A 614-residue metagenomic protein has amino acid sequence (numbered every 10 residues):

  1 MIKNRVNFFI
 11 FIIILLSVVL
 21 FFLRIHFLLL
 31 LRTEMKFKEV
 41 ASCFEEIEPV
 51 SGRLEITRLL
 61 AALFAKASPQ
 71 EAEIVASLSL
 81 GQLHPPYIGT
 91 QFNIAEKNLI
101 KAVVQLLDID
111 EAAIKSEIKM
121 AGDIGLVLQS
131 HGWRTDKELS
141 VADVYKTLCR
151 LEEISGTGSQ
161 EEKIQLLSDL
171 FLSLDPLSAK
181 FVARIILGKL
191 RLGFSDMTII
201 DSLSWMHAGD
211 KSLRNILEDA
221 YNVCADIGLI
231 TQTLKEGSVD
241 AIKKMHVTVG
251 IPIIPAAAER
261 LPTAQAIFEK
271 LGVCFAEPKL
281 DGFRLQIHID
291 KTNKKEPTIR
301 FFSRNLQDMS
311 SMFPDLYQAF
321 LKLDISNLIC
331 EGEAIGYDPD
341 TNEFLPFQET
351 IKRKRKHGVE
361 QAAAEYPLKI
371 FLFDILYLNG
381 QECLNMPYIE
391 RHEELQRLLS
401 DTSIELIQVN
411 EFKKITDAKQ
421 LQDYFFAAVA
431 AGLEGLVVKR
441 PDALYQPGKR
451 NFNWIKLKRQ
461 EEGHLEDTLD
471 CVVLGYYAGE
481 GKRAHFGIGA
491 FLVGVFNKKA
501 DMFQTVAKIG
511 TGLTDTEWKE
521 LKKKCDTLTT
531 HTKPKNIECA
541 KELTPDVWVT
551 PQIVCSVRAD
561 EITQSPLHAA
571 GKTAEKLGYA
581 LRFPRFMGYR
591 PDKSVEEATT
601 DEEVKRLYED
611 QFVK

Functional and structural regions predicted by a protein language model:
M1-R5: Short alpha-helix boundary/capping segments
N7-L29: Hydrophobic alpha-helical signal peptides and transmembrane signal-/tail-anchor segments that drive secretory-pathway
F27, L31-D417, K498-I509, I537-E542 (+3 more regions): N-terminal nucleic-acid-engaging modules of covalent nucleotidyltransferase systems
A256-F275, L421-Y424, D442-G481: Flexible, glycine/threonine-enriched loop-and-boundary segments that flank and lead into catalytic domains of large
H288-D290, P447-N451, D467, R483-G489 (+1 more regions): Short glycine/proline-enriched turns and hinge-like loops at secondary-structure junctions
S310, F503-A540, V549: A short-motif feature that recognizes glycine-rich, charge-decorated loops that bind or process nucleotide phosphates
V429-L433: Detector for conserved single-position "signature" residues within domains
L528-R582: C-terminal structured "cap/appendage" subdomains that terminate the fold
